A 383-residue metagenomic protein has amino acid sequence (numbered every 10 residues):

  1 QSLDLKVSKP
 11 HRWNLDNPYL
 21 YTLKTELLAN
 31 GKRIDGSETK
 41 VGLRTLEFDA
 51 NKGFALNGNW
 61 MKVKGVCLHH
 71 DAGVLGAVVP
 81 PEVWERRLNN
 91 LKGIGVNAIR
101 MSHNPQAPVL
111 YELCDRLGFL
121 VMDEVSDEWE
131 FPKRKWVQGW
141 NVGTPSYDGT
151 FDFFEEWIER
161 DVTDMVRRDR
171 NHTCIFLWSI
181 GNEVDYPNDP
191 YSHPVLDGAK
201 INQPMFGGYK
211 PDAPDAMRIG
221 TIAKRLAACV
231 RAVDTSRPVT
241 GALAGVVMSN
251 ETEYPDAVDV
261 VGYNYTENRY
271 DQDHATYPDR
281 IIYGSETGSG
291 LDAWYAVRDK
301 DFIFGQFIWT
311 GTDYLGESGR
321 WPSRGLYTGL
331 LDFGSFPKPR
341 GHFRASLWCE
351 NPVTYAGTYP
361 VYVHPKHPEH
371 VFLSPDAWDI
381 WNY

Functional and structural regions predicted by a protein language model:
Q1-V121, D161-D164, R168, F176-L177 (+2 more regions): Secreted/periplasmic carbohydrate-active enzymes, especially glycoside hydrolases
K64-H69, A77, E124-F153, V166 (+2 more regions): Aromatic- and acidic-residue-enriched carbohydrate-binding clefts of CAZyme catalytic domains
L75-V79, P105, G149-F153, P214-M217 (+2 more regions): Alpha-helix capping and helix-loop boundary segments enriched in small/acidic/polar residues
P81, E85, D152-E159, A216-G220 (+1 more regions): Non-membrane alpha-helical structural segments and their capping/turn regions in soluble enzymes
R87-W140, Y147, G220, L226-V233: Aromatic-lined substrate-binding rim segments of carbohydrate-active enzymes
N89, E112, E156, R160-D164 (+4 more regions): Solvent-exposed, polar/charged alpha-helical surfaces in well-ordered, non-transmembrane soluble domains, broadly
E156, D169-C174: Residue patterns forming the tRNA-binding/recognition surfaces of aminoacyl-tRNA synthetases and related DALR
T173-S179, D185-Y383: Substrate-binding clefts and catalytic carboxylate motifs of secreted carbohydrate-active enzymes
